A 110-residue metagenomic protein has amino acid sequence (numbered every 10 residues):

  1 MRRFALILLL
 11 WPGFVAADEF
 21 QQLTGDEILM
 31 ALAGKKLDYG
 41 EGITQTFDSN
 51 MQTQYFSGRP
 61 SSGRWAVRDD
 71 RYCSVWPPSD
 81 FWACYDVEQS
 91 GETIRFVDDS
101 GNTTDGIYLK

Functional and structural regions predicted by a protein language model:
F4-G13: Sec-dependent N-terminal signal peptides
F14-S62, A66-K110: Lipid interaction determinants
